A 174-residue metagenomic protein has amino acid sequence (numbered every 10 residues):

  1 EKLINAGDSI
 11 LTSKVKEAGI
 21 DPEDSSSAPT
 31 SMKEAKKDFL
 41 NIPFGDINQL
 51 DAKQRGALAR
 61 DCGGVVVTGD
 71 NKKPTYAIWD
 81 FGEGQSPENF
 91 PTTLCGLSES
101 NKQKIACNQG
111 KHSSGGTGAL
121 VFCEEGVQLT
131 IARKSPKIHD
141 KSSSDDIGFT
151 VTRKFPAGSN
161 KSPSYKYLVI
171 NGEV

Functional and structural regions predicted by a protein language model:
E1-C62, G115-V121: Conserved ATP-binding N-box helix of the HATPase_c
A6-E17, L97-K102, G126-T130, S135-P136: A generic secondary-structure signal for well-formed alpha-helical elements
L11, S86-N89, H139-D140: Short helix/loop capping segments that flank catalytic or ligand/cofactor-binding pockets
R60-C62, T75, T92, I105-V174: GHKL-type ATPase core
G63-K72: A short acidic-Thr-Gly-centered motif at the start of a beta-strand
W79-G84: Glycine-rich acidic phosphate-binding loop
P87-S98: Short conserved segment of the HATPase_c
